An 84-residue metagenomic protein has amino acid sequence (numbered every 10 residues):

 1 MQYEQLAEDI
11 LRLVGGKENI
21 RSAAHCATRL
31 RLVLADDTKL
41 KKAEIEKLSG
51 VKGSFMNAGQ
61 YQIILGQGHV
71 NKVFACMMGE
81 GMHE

Functional and structural regions predicted by a protein language model:
E4-E84: Membrane-embedded alpha-helical signal segments
